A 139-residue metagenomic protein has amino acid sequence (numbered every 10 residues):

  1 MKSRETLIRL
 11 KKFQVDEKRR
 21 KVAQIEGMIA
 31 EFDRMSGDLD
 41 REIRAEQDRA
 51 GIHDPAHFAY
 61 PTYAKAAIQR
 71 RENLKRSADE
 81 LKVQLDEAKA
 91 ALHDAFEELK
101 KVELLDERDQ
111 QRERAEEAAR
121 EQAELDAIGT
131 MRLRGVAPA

Functional and structural regions predicted by a protein language model:
M1-A139: Charge-rich amphipathic alpha-helical interaction elements
